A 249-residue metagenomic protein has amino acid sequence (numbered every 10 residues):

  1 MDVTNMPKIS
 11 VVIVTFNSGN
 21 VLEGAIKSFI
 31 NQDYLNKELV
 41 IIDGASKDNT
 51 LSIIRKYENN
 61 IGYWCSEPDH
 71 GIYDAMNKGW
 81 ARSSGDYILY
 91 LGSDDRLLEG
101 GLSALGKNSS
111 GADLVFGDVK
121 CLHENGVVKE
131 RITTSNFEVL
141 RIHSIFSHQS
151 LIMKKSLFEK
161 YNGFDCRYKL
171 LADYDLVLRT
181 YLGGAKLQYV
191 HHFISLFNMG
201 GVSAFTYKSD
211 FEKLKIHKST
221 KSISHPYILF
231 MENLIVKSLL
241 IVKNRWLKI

Functional and structural regions predicted by a protein language model:
M1-I30: N-proximal low-complexity "stem/linker" segments adjacent to membrane-targeting elements
P7-S10, E38, D175: Cell-envelope/extracellular polymer assembly enzymes that use nucleotide-activated donors
N20-E23, D48-K56, G100: Acidic helix N-cap motif at the loop->helix transition within catalytic regions of sugar-transfer enzymes
S28, L35, D43-S52, G92-D95: A conserved acidic beta->alpha catalytic loop
S66-S83: Glycine-rich, basic loop-to-helix element that forms the pyrophosphate-binding segment of sugar-nucleotide handling
I88: Short aromatic/hydrophobic "clamp" motif used to bind/position activated sugar donors
R96, G100-K129: Conserved donor NDP-sugar-binding/catalytic core segment of glycosyltransferases
T134-E212, I216: Conserved nucleotide-sugar donor-binding catalytic segment
